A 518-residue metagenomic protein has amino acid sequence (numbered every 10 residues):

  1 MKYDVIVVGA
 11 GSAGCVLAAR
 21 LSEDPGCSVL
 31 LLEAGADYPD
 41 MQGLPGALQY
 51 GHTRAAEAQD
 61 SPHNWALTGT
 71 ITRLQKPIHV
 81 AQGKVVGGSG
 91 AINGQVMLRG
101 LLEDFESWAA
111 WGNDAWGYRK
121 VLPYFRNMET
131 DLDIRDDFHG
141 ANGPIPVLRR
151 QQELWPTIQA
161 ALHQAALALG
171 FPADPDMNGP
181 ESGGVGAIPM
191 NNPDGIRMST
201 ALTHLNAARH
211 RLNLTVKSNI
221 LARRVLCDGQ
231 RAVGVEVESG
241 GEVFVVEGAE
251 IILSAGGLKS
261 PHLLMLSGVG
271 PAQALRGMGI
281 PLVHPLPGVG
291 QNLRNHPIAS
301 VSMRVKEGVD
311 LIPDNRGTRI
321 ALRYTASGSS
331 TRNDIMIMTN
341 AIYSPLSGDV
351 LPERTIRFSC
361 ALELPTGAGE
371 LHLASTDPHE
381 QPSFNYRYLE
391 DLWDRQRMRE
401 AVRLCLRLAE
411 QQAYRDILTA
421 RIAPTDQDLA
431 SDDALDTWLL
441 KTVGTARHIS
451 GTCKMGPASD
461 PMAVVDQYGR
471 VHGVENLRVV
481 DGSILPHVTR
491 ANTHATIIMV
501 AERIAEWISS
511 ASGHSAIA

Functional and structural regions predicted by a protein language model:
M1-A518: N-terminal redox-cofactor-binding region of secreted/periplasmic oxidoreductases
